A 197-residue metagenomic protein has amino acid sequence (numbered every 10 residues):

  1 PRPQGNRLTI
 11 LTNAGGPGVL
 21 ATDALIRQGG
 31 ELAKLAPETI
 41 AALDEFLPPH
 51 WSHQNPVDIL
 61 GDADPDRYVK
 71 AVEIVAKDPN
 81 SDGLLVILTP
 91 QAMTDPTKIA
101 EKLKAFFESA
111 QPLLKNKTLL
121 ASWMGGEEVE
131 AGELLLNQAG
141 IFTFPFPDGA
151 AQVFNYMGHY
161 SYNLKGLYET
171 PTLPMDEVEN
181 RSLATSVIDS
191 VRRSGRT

Functional and structural regions predicted by a protein language model:
P1-T12, G16, T22-L32, E101-T197: Peripheral docking tails and interdomain loops at the edges of cofactor- or intermediate-handling domains
P3-T89, K98: Short glycine-cluster motifs
A41-A42, A92, Q152-V153: Short secondary-structure capping/turn micro-motifs that flank functional sites
D44-E45, D95, A131, N155: Short Asp/Glu-rich motifs
Q91-D95, G126-E127: Short, small-residue-enriched loops and turns at beta-alpha junctions that line or gate enzyme active sites
